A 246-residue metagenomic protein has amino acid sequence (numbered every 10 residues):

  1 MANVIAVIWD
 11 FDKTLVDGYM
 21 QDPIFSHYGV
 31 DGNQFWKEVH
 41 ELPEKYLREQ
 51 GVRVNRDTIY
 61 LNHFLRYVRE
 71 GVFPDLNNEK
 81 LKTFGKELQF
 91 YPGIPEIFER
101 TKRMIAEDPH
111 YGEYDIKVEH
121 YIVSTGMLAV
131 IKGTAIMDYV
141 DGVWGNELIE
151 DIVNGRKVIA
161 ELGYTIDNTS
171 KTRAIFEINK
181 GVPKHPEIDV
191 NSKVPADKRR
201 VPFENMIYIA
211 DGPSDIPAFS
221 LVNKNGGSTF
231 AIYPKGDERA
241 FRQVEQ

Functional and structural regions predicted by a protein language model:
M1-I5, V201-E204: A short, charged/proline- and glycine-enriched loop that marks the coil->beta-strand transition at the N-terminal
A2-I152: Alpha-helical substrate-recognition element adjacent to the catalytic core
K86-Y121, T125-Q246: C-terminal cap/substrate-recognition subdomain and adjoining C-terminal extension of metal-dependent phosphatase-like
